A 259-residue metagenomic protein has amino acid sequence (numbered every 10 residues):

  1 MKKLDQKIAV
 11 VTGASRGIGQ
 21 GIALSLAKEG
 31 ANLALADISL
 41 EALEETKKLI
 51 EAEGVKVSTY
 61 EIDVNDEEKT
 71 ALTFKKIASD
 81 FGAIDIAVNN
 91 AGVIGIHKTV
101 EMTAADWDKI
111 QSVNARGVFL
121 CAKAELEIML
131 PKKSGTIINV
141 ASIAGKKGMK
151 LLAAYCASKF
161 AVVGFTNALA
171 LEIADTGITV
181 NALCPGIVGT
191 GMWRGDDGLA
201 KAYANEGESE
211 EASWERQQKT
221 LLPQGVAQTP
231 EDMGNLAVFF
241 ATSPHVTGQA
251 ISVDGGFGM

Functional and structural regions predicted by a protein language model:
I8, S15-G17: Conserved glycine-rich cofactor-binding loop
H97-V100, K147-A153, D175-T176, G225: Active-site loop immediately N-terminal to the catalytic Tyr-X3-Lys motif of short-chain dehydrogenase/reductase
K98-T99, T103-D108, Q218: Substrate-binding pocket helix/loop in short-chain dehydrogenase/reductase
F119, V226-V253: C-terminal substrate-recognition "lid" of short-chain dehydrogenase/reductases
A122, S158, T166: Active-site helix of classical SDR
E127, L171-E172: Alpha-helical segment proximal to the catalytic Tyr-Lys
S142: Residue(s) in the substrate-gating loop at a strand-loop-helix junction that position the organic substrate next
